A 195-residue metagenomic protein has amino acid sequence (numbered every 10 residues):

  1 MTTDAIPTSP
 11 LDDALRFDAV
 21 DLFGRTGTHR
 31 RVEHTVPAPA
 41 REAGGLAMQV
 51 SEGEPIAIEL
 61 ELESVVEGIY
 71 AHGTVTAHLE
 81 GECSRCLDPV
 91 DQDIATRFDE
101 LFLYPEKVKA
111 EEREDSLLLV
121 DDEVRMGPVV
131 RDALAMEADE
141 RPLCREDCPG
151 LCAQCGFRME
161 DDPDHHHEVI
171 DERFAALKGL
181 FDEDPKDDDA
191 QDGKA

Functional and structural regions predicted by a protein language model:
M1-A195: Structured interface patches
